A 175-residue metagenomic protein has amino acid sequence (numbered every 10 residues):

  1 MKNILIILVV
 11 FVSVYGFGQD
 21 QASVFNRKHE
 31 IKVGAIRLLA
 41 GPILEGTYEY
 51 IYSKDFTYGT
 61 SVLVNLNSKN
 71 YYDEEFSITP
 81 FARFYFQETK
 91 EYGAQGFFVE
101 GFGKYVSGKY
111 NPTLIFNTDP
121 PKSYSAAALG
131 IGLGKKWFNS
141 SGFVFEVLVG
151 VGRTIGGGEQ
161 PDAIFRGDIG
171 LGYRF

Functional and structural regions predicted by a protein language model:
M1-F25: Cleavable N-terminal export/targeting peptides
Q19-K28, D55, Y72, Q87-G96 (+2 more regions): Short loop/turn motifs that connect adjacent beta-strands in outer-membrane beta-barrel proteins
R27-H29, A40-L44, Y72-I78, Q95 (+2 more regions): Residues that define the transmembrane beta-barrel architecture of outer-membrane proteins
I31-V33, T60, P80-A82, F97-G103 (+2 more regions): Membrane-embedded beta-strand positions of outer-membrane beta-barrel proteins
A35-L39, Y50, V62-S68, F84-F86 (+3 more regions): Transmembrane beta-strands of outer-membrane beta-barrel pores
L63-E75, Y105-A127, G157-E159, G167: Flexible, solvent-exposed loop segments that connect beta-strands
F76, P80-Y110: Helix-adjacent hinge/juxtasegments
P80-F84, A163-F175: Outer-membrane beta-barrel "beta-signal"
